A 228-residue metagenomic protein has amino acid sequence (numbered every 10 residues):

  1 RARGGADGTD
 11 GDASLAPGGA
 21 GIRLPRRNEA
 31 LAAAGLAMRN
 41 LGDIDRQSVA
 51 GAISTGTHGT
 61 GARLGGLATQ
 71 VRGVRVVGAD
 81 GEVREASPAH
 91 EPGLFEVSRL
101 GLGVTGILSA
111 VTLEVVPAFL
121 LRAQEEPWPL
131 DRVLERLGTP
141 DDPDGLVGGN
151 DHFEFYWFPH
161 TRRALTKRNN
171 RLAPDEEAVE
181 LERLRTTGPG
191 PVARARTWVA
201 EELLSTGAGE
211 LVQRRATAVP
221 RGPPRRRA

Functional and structural regions predicted by a protein language model:
R1-A228: Noncatalytic alpha-helical scaffold of FAD-dependent oxidoreductases
